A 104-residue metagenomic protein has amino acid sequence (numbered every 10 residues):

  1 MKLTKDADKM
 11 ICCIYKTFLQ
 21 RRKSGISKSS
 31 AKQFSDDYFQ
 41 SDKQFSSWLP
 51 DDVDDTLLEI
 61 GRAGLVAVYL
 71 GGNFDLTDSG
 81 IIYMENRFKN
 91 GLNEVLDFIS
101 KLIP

Functional and structural regions predicted by a protein language model:
M1-K28: Short alpha-helical segments that sit at the start of domains
L19-R22, Q40, S47, E94: A composition-biased, non-transmembrane "mature-region" signal
S29-P50: Short helix-coil junctions and helix-kink-helix linkers
S46-A63: Short amphipathic alpha-helical interaction segments
G72-D78: Minor-groove-contacting beta-hairpin "wing" of winged helix-turn-helix DNA-binding domains
S79-P104: Short, amphipathic alpha-helical interaction segments positioned at domain boundaries
